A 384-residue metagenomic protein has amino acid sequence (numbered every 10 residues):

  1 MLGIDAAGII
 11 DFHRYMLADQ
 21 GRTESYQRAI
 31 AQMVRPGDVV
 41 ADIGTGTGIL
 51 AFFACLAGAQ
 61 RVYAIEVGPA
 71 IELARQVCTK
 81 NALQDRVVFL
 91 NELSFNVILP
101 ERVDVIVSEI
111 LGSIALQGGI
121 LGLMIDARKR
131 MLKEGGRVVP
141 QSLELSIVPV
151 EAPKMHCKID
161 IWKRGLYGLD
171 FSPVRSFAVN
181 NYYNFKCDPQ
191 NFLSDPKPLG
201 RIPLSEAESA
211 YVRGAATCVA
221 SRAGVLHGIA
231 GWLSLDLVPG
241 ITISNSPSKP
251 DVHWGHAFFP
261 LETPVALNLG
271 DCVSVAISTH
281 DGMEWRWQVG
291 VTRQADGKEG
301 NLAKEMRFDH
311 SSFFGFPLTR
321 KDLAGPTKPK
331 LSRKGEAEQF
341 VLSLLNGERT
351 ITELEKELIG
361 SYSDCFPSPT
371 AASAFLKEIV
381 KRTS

Functional and structural regions predicted by a protein language model:
M1-I43, T47-T327: Class I SAM-binding transferase module
L237, S278-H280, P326-S384: Long, charge-rich, low-complexity alpha-helical segments
